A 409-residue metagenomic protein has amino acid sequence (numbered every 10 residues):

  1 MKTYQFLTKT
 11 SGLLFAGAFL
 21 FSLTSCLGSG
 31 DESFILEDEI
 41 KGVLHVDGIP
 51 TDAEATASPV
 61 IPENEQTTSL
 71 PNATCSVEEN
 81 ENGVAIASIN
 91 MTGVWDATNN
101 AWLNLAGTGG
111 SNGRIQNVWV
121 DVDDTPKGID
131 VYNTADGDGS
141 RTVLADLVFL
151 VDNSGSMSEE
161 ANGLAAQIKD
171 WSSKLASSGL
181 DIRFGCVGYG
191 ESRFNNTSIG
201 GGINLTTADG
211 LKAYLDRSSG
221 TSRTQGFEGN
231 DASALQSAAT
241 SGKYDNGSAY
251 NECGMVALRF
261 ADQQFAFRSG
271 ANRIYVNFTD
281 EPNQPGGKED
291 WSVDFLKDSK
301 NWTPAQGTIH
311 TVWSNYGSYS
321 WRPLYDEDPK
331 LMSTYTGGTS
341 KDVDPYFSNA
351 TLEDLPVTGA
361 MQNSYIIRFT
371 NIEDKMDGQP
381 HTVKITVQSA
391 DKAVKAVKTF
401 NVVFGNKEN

Functional and structural regions predicted by a protein language model:
K2-L14: Bacterial N-terminal signal peptides that target proteins for export
L14-A16, A360: A generic structural signal for short, non-catalytic loop/turn and secondary-structure boundary residues
S22-S25: C-terminal motif of bacterial Sec signal peptides marking the signal peptidase cleavage site
L27-D31: Bacterial signal peptide processing site
I35-I366, N371-K375, V387-E408: Divalent cation-coordinating acidic motifs and surrounding scaffolds that mediate Ca2+/Mg2+/Mn2+/Zn2+-dependent binding
P380-K384: Short, conserved beta-strand segments of beta-strand-rich sandwich/propeller modules, principally
